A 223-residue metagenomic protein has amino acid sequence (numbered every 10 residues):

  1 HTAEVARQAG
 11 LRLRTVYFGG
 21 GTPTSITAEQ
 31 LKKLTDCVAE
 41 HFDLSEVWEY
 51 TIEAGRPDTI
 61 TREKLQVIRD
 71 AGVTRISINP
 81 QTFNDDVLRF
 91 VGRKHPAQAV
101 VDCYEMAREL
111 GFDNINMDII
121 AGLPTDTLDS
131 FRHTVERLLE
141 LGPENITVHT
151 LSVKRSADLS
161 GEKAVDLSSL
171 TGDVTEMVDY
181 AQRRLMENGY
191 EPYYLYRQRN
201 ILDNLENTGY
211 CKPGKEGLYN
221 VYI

Functional and structural regions predicted by a protein language model:
H1-A181: Conserved non-cysteine loop/helix-boundary elements of the Radical SAM core domain that shape
S156-I223: A C-terminal junction/extension of Radical SAM enzymes
